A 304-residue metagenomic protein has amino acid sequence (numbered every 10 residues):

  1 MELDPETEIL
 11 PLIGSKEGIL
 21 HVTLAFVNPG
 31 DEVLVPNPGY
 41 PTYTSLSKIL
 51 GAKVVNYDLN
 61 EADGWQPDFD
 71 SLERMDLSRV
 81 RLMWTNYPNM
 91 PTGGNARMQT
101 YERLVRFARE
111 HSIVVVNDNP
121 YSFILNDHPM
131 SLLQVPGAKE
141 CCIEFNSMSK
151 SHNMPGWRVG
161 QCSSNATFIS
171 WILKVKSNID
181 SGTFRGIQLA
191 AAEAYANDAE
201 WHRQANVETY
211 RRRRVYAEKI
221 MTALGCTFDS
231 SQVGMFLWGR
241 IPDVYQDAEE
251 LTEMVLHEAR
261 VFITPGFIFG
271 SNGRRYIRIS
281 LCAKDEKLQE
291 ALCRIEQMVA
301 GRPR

Functional and structural regions predicted by a protein language model:
M1-R304: PLP-dependent class I/II
